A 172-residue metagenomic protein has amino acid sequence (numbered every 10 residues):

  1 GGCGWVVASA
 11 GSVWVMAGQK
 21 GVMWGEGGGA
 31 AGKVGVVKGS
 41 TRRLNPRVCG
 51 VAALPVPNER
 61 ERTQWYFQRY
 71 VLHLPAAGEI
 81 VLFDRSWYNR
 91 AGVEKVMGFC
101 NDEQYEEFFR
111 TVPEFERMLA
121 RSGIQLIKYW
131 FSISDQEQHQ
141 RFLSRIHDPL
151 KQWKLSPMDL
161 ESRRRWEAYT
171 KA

Functional and structural regions predicted by a protein language model:
W5-V15: Pre-Walker A adenine-sensing motif
V15-M16, R42-P46, L72-A76, M118-I124: Conserved catalytic network of the ASCE P-loop NTPase/AAA+ motor domain
A17-M23, A77-G78: Pre-Walker A (Motif I) flank of P-loop NTPase domains
M23-T41: Glycine-rich phosphate-binding P-loop
W24, V81-D84, L126-W130: A structural signal for short, well-ordered beta-strand segments and their strand-loop junctions that often border
A31-K33, R90-A91, D135-H139: Short catalytic/ligand-binding loop motif for oxyanion handling, primarily in non-cytosolic enzymes, centered on
V48-F109: Conserved nucleotide-sensing/catalytic segment adjacent to the nucleotide-binding pocket in NTP-handling enzymes
K95-T111, A120-T170: A glycine- and Lys/Arg-enriched "phosphate-lid" helix/loop adjacent to the NTP-binding pocket of small-molecule kinases
